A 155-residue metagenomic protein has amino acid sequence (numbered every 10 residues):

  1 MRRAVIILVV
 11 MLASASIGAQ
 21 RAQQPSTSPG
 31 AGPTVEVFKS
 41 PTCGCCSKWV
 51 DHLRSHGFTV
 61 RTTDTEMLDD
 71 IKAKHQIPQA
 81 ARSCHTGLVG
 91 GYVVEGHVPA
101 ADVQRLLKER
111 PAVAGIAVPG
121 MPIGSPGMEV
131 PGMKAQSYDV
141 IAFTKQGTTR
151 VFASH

Functional and structural regions predicted by a protein language model:
V5-A15: Bacterial N-terminal signal peptides
A15-Q24: Bacterial Sec-dependent signal peptides at the C-terminal "C-region" and cleavage site
S28-H56: Local sequence-structure signature of Cys/Sec-based thiol-disulfide redox active-site neighborhoods
G32, T59, A112-A114: Loop/turn elements at helix/coil->beta-strand transitions in domains of secreted/extracellular proteins
T34-V35, F58-T59, G90-V93: Short active-site oxyanion
T42, W49, D64-M67, P99-V103: Stable alpha-helical elements in mature extracytoplasmic
V50-D70: Conserved helix-turn-beta segment immediately C-terminal to the redox Cys motif in thioredoxin-like folds
K74-H155: Thiol/selenol-based redox catalytic cores and closely related redox-interacting motifs
